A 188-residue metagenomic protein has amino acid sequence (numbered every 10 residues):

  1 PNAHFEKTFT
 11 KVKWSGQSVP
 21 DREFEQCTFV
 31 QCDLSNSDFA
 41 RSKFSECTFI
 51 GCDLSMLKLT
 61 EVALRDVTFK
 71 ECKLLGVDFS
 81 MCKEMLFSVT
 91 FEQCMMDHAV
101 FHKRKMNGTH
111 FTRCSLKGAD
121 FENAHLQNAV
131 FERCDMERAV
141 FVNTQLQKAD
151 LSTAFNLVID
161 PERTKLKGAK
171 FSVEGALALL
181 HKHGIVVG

Functional and structural regions predicted by a protein language model:
P1-G188: Tandem repeat scaffolds
